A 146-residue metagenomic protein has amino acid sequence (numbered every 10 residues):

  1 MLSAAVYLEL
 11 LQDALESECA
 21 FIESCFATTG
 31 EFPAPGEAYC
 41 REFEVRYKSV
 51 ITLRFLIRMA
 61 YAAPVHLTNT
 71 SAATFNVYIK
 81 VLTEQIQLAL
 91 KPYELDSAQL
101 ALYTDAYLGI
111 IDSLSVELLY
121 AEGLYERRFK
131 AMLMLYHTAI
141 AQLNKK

Functional and structural regions predicted by a protein language model:
V6-E9, D13, A20-V50, Y103-Y107: Hydrophobic alpha-helical connector segments
A14, E18, I22, Y47 (+4 more regions): Hydrophobic recognition helices of helix-based DNA-binding modules
E16-C19, E23, V65-P92, A101-D105: Amphipathic alpha-helical packing segments from all-alpha helical-bundle domains
A38-Y39, R46-S49, L135-Y136, I140-K146: N-terminal hydrophobic signal/anchor transmembrane helix of membrane proteins
C40, K80-T83, F129-I140: Hydrophobic core segments within long, regular secondary-structure runs in both alpha- and beta-rich folds
Y47-H66: Amphipathic alpha-helical segments used for helix-helix packing
R58, A72, K91-Y136, K146: Hydrophobic/aromatic-rich alpha-helical bundle segments in the mid-to-C-terminal region
